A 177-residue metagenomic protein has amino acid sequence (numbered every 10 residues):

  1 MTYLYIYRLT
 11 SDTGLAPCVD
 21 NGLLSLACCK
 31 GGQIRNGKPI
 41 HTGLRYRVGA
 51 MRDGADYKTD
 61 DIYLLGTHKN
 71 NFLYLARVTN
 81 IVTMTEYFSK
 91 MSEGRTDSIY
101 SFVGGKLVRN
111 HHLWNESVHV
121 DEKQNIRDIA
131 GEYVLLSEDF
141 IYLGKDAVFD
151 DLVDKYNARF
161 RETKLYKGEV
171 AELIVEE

Functional and structural regions predicted by a protein language model:
M1-C18, M84-E177: Contiguous surface segments at macromolecular interaction interfaces
M1-Y57, K167, V175-E176: Compositionally biased, charged N-terminal/linker segments
G22-S25, G43, L64, K90 (+2 more regions): Acidic/proline-rich low-complexity IDRs
K58-L64: Structural motif
T67-N71: Short, charged beta-turn/beta-strand-edge "cap" motif at the junction between a beta-strand and an adjacent loop
F72-I81: Short beta-strand-centered aromatic/proline hotspots
